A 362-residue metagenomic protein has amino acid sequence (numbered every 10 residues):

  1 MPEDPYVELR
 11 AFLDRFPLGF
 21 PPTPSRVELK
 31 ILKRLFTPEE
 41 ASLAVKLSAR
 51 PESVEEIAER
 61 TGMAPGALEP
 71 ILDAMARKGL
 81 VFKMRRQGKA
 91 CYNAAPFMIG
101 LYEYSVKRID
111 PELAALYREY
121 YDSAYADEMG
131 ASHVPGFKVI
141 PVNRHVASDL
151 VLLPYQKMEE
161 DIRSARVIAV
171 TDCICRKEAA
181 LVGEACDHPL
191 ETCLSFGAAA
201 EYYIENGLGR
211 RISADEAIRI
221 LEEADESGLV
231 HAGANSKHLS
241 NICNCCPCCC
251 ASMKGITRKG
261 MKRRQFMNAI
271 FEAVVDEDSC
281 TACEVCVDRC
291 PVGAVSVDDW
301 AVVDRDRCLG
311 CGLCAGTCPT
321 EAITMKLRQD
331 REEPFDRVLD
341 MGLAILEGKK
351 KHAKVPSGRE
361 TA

Functional and structural regions predicted by a protein language model:
M1-I31, K83, A90-A94: N-terminal leader segment of winged-helix/HTH proteins
R50-T61: Short acidic, hydrophobic short linear motifs in intrinsically disordered regions
T61-R77: Short amphipathic alpha-helical interaction segments
A76-Q87, V295-S296, I323-T324: A short, conserved structural fragment
K89-A126, I345: Short, amphipathic alpha-helical interaction segments positioned at domain boundaries
A94, L229-K237, K259-G310, L327-E332 (+1 more regions): Ferredoxin-like iron-sulfur electron-transfer modules
Y125-A269: Catalytic cores of enzyme domains
R305-A362: Flanking helices and flexible, charged tails adjoining ferredoxin-like Fe-S electron-transfer domains in multi-subunit
